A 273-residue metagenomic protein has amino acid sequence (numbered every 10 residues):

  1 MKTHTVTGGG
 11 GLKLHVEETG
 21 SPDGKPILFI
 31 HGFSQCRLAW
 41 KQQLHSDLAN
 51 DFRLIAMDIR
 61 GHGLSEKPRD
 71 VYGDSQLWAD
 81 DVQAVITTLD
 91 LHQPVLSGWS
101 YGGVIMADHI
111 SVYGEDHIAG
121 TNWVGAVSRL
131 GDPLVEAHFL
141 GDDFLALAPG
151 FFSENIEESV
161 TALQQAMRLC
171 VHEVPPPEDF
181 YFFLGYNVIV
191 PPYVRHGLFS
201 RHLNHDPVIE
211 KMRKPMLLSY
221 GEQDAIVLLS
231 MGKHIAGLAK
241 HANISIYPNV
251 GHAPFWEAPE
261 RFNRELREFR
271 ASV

Functional and structural regions predicted by a protein language model:
M1-F29, A49-F52, L91-H92, A119 (+1 more regions): Alpha/beta-hydrolase fold catalytic core
G9, E17, A49, I55-Y101 (+1 more regions): Active-site loop/oxyanion-hole signature of alpha/beta-hydrolase fold enzymes
L12-P68: Conserved HGGG/HGGXW glycine-rich cap/lid loop of the alpha/beta-hydrolase fold
A107-E154: Flexible "cap/lid" loop of the alpha/beta hydrolase fold
V135-H138, S153-K211: Conserved alpha/beta-hydrolase catalytic His-Asp/Glu region
M212, L218-Y220: Short beta-strand/loop motif that positions the catalytic acidic residue of the alpha/beta-hydrolase fold
Q223-V227: Acidic catalytic loop of the alpha/beta-hydrolase fold
A242-V273: Catalytic active-site module of serine/aspartate enzymes centered on a nucleophile-bearing elbow/loop
